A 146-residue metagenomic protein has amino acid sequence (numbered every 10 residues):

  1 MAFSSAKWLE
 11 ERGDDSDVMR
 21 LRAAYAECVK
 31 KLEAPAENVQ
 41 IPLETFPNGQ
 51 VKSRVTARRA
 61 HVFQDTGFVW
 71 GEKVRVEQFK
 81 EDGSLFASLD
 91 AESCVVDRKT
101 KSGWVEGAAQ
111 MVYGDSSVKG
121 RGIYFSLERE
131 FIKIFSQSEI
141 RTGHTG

Functional and structural regions predicted by a protein language model:
M1-G146: Mature-chain termini and adjacent capping regions
